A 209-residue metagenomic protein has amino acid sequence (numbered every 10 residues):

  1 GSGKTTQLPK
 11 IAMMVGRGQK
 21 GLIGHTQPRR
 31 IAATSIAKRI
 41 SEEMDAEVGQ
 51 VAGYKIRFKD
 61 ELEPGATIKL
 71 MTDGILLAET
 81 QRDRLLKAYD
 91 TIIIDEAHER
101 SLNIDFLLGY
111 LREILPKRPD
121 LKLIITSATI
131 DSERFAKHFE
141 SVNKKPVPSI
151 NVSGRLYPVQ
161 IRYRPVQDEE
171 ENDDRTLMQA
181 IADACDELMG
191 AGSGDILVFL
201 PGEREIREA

Functional and structural regions predicted by a protein language model:
G1-A209: P-loop NTPase motor module signature
